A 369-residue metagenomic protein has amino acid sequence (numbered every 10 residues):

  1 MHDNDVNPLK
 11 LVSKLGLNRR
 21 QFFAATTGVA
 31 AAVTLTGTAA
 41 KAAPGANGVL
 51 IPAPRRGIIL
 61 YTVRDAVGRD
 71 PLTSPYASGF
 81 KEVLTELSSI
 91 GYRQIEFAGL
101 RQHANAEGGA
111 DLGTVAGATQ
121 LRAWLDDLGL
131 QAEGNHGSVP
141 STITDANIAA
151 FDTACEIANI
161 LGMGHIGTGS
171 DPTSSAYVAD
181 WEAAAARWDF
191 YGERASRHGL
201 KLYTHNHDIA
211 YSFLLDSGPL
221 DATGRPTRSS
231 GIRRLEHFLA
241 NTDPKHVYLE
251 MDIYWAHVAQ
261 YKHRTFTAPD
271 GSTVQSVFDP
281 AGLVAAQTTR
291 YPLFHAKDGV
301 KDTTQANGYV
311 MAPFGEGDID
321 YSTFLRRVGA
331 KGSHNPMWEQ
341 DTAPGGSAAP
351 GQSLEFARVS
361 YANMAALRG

Functional and structural regions predicted by a protein language model:
M1-L17: N-terminal secretory signal peptides
G16-Q21, A32-G48: N-terminal twin-arginine translocation
G48-F80: Boundary/entry segment of secreted carbohydrate-active catalytic domains
P54-L60, I95-F97, A132-G137, I166-T168 (+4 more regions): Hydrophobic faces of well-ordered beta-strands that scaffold small-molecule active sites in alpha/beta enzyme cores
I58, L87, L125, A158 (+3 more regions): Conserved, mostly hydrophobic/aromatic
D70-E86, T144-E156, S276-L283, Y321: Short, acidic/polar
I90-Y191, S196-K201: Structural motif corresponding to the early beta-alpha repeats
A195-P313: Acidic/histidine-rich catalytic cores of soluble enzymes
